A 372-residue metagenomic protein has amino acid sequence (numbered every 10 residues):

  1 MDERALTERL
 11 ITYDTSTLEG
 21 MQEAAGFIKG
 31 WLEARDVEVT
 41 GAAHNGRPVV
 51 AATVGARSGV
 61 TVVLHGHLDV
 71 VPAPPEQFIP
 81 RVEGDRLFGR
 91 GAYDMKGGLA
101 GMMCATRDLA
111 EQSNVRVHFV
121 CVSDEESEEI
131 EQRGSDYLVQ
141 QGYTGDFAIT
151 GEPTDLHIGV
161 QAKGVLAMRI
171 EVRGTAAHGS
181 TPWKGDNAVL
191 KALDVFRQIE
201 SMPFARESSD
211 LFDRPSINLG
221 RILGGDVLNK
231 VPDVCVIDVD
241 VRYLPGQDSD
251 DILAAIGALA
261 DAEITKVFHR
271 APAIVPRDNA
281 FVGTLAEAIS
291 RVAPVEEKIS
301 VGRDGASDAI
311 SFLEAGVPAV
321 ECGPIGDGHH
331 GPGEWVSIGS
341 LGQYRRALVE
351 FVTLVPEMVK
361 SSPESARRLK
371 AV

Functional and structural regions predicted by a protein language model:
M1-R90, A110-N114: Acidic/His- and Gly-rich active-site-bordering loop/insert found across diverse amide/peptide-bond hydrolases
T40-A43, R169-V372: Metal-dependent amide/peptide-bond hydrolase catalytic core, centered on the "pita-bread" metallohydrolase fold
L64, G84-E128, I170-V172, P182-P203 (+2 more regions): Alpha-helical metal-binding/catalytic segments enriched in His/Glu/Asp
D69-E83, V160-E171, E287, V320: Acidic-glycine-rich active-site phosphate/pyrophosphate-binding loop
P72, E111-Q112, G159-V165, K230-P232 (+1 more regions): Short glycine/proline-enriched loop/turn "hinge" motifs that connect secondary-structure elements and lie
F78-G91, R173-G174, P294-V295, G326: Glycine/charged-rich beta-loop-alpha catalytic/anionic-binding loops adjacent to active sites
A100-A167: Acidic/histidine-rich catalytic neighborhood of metal-dependent amide-processing enzymes
